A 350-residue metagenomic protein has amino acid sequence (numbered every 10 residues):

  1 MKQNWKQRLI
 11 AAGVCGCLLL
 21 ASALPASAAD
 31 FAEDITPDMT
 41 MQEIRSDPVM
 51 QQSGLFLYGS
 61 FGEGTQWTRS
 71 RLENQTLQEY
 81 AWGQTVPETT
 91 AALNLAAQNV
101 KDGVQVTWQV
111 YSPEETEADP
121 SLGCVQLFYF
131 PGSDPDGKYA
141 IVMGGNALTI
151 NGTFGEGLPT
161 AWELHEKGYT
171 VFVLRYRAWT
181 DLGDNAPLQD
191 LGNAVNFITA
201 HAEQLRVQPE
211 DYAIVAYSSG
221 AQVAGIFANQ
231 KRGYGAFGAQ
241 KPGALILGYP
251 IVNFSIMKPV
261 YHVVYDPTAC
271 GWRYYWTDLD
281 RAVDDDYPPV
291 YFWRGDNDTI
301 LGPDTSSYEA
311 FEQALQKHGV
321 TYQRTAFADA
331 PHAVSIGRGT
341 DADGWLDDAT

Functional and structural regions predicted by a protein language model:
F31, Q42-R45, Q316-T350: C-terminal catalytic histidine-bearing segment of alpha/beta-hydrolase fold enzymes
Y58-P135, D184: N-terminal cap/lid segment of alpha/beta-hydrolase-fold proteins
G137-N146: Short beta-strand element of the alpha/beta-hydrolase
G152-E156, L174-P209, G339-G344: Catalytic nucleophile-loop/oxyanion-hole region of alpha/beta-hydrolase and closely related hydrolase-like folds
F154-F172: Short amphipathic alpha-helix adjacent to the substrate-entry channel of hydrolases
N193-V264, C270-Y274: Primarily recognizes the serine-hydrolase "nucleophile elbow" in alpha/beta-hydrolase and SGNH/GDSL folds
D286, Y291-G295: Short beta-strand/loop motif that positions the catalytic acidic residue of the alpha/beta-hydrolase fold
T299-E309: Conserved alpha/beta-hydrolase "acid-adjacent" motif
